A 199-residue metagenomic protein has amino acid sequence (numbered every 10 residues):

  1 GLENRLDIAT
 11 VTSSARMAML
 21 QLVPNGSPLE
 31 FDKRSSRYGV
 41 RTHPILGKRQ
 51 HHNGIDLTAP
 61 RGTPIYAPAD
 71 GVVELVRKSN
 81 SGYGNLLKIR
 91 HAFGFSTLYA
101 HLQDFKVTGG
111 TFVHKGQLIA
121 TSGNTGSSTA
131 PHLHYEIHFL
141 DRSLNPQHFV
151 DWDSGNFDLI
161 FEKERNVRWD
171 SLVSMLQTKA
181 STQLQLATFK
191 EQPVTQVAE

Functional and structural regions predicted by a protein language model:
G1-V40, N156-E199: Polar/charged, compositionally biased leader and regulatory segments
G26-K163, V167: Catalytic cores of peptidoglycan-degrading enzymes
